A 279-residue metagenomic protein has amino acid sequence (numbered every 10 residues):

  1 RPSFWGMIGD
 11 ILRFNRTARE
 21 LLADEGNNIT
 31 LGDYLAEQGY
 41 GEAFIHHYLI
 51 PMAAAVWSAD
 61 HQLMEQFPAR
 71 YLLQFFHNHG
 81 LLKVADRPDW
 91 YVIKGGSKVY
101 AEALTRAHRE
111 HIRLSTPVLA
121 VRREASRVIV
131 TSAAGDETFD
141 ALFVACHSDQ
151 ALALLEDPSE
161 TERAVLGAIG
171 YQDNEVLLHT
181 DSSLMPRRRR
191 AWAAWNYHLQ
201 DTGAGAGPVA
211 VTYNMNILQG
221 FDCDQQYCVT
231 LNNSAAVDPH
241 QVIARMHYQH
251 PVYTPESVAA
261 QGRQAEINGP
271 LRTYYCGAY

Functional and structural regions predicted by a protein language model:
R1-A69, L73-Q74: Mobile amphipathic helical/loop "lid" adjacent to a hydrophobic cofactor/ligand pocket
F4-W5, D24-N28, H46, K94-A101 (+2 more regions): A structural signal for well-ordered alpha-helical scaffolds and beta->alpha junctions
L35, A53, L104, F143 (+4 more regions): A residue-level signal for conserved active-site and pocket-lining positions in enzyme catalytic cores
A69, S97, A278: Conserved donor sugar-nucleotide recognition element shared by glycan-biosynthetic enzymes
L72-S132, E137-D140: Helical element adjacent to the flavin cofactor pocket in flavoenzyme catalytic cores
I112-L114, V144, Y275: A structural signal for the hydrophobic beta-strands that form the central parallel beta-sheet of Rossmann-like
T116-P251: Mid-domain catalytic core of redox enzymes that form a hydrophobic substrate pocket/lid adjacent to a catalytic redox
V237-Y279: C-terminal catalytic lobe of FAD-dependent flavoproteins
